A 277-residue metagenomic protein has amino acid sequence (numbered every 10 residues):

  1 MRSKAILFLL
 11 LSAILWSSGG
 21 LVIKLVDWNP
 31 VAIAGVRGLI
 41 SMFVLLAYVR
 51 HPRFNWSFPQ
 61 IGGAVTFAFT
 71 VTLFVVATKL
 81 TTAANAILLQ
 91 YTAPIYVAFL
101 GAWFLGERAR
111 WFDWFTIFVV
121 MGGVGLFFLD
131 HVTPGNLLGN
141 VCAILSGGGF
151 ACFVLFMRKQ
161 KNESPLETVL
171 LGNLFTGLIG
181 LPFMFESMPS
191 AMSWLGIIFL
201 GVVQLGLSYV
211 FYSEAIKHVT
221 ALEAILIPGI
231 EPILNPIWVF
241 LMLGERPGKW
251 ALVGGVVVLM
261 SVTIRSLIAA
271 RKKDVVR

Functional and structural regions predicted by a protein language model:
A13, L21-I23, S41-L45, V97-F99 (+3 more regions): Transmembrane alpha-helical segments that form core, pore/gating elements of small-molecule transporters/exporters
S18-L21, L39-W56, T72, V120-G135 (+4 more regions): Membrane-interface helix-cap regions at the ends of transmembrane helices in multi-pass membrane proteins
A32-G35, L39-I40, V75-G106, S146 (+1 more regions): Specific alpha-helical transmembrane segments that line the substrate/conduction pathway and gating interfaces
G38, L129, G229-R277: C-terminal-most transmembrane helix of multi-pass membrane proteins
L45, F67, F99-L100, A109-L129 (+3 more regions): Hydrophobic transmembrane alpha-helices of multi-pass small-molecule transport proteins
V49-N85, L89-T92, G122, L126 (+1 more regions): Specific transmembrane alpha-helical segments of multi-pass solute transporters/efflux pumps, especially DMT/EamA
F54-Q60, I87-Q90, G106-L126, T133-C142 (+1 more regions): Loop-to-transmembrane alpha-helix entry segments
A86-T92, M157-F175, L205-L241: Helix-helix packing/entry segments at the starts of transmembrane helices
